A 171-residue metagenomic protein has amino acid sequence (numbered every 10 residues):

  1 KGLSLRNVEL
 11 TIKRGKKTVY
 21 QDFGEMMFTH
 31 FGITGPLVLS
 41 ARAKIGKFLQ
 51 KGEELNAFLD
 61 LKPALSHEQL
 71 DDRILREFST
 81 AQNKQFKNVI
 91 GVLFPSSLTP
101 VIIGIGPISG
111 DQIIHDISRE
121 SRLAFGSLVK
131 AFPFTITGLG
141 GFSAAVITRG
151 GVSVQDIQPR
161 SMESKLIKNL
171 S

Functional and structural regions predicted by a protein language model:
K1-D116: An anion/pyrophosphate-binding glycine-rich loop and adjacent beta-alpha core in soluble alpha-beta enzymes
P100-S171: A glycine-rich dinucleotide-binding beta-alpha-beta segment and adjacent secondary-structure elements that constitute
